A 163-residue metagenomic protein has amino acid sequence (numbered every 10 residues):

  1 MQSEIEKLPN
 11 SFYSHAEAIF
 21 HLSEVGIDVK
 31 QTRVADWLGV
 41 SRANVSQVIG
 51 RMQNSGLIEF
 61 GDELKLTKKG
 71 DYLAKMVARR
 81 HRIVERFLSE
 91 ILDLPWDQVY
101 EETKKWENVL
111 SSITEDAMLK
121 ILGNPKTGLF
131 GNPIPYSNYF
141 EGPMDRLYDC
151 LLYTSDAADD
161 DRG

Functional and structural regions predicted by a protein language model:
M1-G39: Extreme N-terminal segment that seeds HTH/winged-HTH DNA-binding domains in transcriptional regulators
A43: Key DNA-contact positions within bacterial/archaeal DNA-binding proteins
I49-G50: Short, hydrophobic-biased segments on the C-terminal half of alpha helices that form "recognition helices"
N54-G61: A short, conserved structural fragment
D62-H81: Basic, amphipathic "hinge/linker" alpha-helix immediately C-terminal to the N-terminal HTH DNA-binding motif
L92-D145: Anionic-ligand-binding alpha/beta catalytic cores of soluble enzymes and soluble regulatory domains that recognize
Y153-D161: Conserved small/polar residues in nucleotide/adenosyl-binding loops
